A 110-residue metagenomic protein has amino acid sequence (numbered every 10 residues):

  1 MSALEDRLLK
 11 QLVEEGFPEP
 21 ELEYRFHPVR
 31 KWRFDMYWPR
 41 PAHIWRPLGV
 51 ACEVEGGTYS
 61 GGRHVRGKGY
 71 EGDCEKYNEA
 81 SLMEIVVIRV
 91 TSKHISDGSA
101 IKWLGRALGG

Functional and structural regions predicted by a protein language model:
M1-G110: Nucleic-acid endo/exonuclease domains
